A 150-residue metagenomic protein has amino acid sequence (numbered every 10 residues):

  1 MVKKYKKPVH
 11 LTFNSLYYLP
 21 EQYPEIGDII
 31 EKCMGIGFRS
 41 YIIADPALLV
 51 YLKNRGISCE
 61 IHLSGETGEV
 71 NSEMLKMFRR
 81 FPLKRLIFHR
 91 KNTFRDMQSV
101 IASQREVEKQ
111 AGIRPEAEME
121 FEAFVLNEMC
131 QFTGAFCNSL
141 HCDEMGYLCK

Functional and structural regions predicted by a protein language model:
M1-E73, I87-K150: Active-site pocket-lining/capping segments in soluble small-molecule metabolic enzymes
P82-L83: As written
